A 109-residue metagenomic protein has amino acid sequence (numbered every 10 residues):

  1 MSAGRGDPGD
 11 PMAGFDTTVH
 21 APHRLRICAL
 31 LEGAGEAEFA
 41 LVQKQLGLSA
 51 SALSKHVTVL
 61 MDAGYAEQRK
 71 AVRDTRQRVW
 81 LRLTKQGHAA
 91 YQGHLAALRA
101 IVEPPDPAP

Functional and structural regions predicted by a protein language model:
M1-M12, A29-L30, H88-P109: Amphipathic alpha-helical dimerization/coiled-coil segments that flank or bridge DNA-binding/regulatory modules
D10-A52, R73-R82: N-terminal helix-turn-helix DNA-binding core of bacterial DNA-binding proteins
K44, M61-D62: Alpha-helical residues within the helix-turn-helix
V57-T58: Short, hydrophobic-biased segments on the C-terminal half of alpha helices that form "recognition helices"
L83-G87: Accessory beta->alpha helical hairpin/"wing" motif in late/C-terminal subdomains of nucleic-acid enzymes
